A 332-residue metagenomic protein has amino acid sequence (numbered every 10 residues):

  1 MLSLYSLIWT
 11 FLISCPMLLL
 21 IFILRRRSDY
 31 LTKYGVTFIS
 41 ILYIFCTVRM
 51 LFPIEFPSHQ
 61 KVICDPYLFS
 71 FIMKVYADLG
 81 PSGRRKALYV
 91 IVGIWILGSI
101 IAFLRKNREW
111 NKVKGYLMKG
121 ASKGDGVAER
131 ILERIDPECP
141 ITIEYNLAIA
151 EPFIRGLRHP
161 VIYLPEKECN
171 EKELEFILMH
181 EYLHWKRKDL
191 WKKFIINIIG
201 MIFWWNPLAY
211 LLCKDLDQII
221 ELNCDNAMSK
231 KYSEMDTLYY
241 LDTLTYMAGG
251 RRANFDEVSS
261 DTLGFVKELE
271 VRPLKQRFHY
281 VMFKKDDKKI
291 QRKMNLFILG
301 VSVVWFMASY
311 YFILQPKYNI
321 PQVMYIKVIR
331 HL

Functional and structural regions predicted by a protein language model:
L2-I63, G80, R84-Y310: Membrane-embedded and juxtamembrane structural elements of multi-pass membrane proteins
I44, P66-F71: Non-cleavable N-terminal signal-anchor transmembrane helices
E55-V62, Y310-V328: Sec-dependent signal peptide cleavage junction
S70-G83, L332: Extracytoplasmic/periplasmic ligand-binding sensor domains of two-pass membrane signal-transduction receptors
I72, D125-A128, V323-L332: Short extracytoplasmic/periplasmic juxtamembrane "stem" segments immediately C-terminal to an N-terminal membrane anchor
